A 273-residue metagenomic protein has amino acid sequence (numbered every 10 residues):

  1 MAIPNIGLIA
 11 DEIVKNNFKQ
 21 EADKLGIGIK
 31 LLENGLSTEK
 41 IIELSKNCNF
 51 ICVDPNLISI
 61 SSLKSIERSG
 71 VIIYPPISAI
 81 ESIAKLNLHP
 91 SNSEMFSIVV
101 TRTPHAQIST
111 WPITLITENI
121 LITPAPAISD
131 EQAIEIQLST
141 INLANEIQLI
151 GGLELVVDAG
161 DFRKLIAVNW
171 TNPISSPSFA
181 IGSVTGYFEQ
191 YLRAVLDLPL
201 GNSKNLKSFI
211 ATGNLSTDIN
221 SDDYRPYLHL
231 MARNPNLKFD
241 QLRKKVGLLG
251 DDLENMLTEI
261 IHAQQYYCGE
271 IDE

Functional and structural regions predicted by a protein language model:
M1, E43-L44, H89-S93, R102-A106 (+4 more regions): Solvent-exposed alpha-helices and their adjacent loops that cap or buttress functional pockets in soluble metabolic
M1-I77: ATP-binding N-terminal substructure of ATP-dependent carboxylate-amine bond-forming enzymes
I51, E135-E154, N169-T217: Active-site "cap" helix and flanking loop/linker of ATP-utilizing ligase/carboxylase catalytic domains
S62-I83, H89, I122, D130: Glycine/small-residue-rich loop that forms an oxyanion/phosphate-binding "nest" at active or ligand-binding sites
L86-G152, A159-D161: Internal nucleotide-binding/catalytic subdomain
I98, D161-N172: A short beta-strand motif that forms the metal-chelation/ATP-contact edge of phosphoryl-transfer active sites
P112-T117, A167-I174: Short beta->alpha transition motifs characteristic of CBS
R193-E273: Peripheral (often C-terminal) accessory segments that flank ATP-dependent C-N-forming ligase machineries
